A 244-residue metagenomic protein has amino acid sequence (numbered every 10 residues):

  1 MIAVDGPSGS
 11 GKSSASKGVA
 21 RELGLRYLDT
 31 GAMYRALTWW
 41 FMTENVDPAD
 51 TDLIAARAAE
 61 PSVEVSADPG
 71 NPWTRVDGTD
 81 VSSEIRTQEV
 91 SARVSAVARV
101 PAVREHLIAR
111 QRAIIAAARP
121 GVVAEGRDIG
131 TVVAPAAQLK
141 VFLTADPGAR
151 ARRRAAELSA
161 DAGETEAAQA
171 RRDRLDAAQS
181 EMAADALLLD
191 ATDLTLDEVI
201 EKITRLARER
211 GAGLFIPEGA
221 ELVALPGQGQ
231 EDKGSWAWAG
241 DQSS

Functional and structural regions predicted by a protein language model:
V4: Hydrophobic anchor at the beta1->P-loop junction of P-loop NTPases
P7: P-loop (Walker A) phosphate-binding loop of NTP-binding proteins
K12: Conserved lysine of the Walker
A15: Hydrophobic positions on the alpha1 helix immediately C-terminal to the Walker A/P-loop
R21-R86: N-terminal phosphate/diphosphate-binding loop that engages ATP/GTP or pyrophosphate donors across diverse enzyme folds
S66, Q111-R119, I129-A136, A160-K202: Small-molecule kinase domains that catalyze NTP-dependent phosphoryl transfer to phosphate-bearing small molecules
V76-S82, A149-R152, S159-A160, Q179-S244: NTP-dependent small-molecule kinase module
S82-E157: ATP-dependent NMP and nucleoside kinases share a basic, alpha-helical "lid"
